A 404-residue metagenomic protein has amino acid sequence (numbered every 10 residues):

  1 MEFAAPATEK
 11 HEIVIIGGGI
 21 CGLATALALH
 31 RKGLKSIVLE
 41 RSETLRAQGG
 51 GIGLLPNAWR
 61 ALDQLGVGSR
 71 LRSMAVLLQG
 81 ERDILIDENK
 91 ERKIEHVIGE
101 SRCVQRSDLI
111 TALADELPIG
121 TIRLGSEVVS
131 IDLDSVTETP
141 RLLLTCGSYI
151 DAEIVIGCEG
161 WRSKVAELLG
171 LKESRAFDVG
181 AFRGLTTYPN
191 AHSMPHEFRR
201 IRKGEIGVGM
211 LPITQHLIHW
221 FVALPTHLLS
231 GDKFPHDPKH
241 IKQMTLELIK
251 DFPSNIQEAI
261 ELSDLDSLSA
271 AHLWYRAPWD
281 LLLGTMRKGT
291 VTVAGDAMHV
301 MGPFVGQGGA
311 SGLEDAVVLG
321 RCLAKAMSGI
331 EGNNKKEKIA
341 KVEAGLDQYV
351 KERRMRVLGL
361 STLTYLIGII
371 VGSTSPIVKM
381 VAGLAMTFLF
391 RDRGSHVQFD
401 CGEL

Functional and structural regions predicted by a protein language model:
M1-K10, S73, E258, V305 (+1 more regions): C-terminal helical "tail/cap" subdomain of flavin- and related membrane-associated enzymes
E2-I13, H30, L55-T187, G231 (+3 more regions): Conserved N-terminal helical subregion
E12, D151, L217, G289-T290: Conserved catalytic motifs of the protein kinase core domain
I15-R31, L39-S42, G157, F182 (+1 more regions): Conserved mid-domain beta->alpha element of the FAD-binding
S36: Short beta-strand element of Class I
L45, V97-R102, G306-G309: Glycine-rich "substrate-gating" loop/helix at the edge of Rossmann-like oxidoreductase active sites
R92-S101, Q105-I110, T145-S148, T187-H272: Conserved FAD/dinucleotide-binding core of flavoprotein oxidoreductases
R162-S163, R183, I206-V208, M298-H299: Histidine-centered metal-chelating micro-motifs
